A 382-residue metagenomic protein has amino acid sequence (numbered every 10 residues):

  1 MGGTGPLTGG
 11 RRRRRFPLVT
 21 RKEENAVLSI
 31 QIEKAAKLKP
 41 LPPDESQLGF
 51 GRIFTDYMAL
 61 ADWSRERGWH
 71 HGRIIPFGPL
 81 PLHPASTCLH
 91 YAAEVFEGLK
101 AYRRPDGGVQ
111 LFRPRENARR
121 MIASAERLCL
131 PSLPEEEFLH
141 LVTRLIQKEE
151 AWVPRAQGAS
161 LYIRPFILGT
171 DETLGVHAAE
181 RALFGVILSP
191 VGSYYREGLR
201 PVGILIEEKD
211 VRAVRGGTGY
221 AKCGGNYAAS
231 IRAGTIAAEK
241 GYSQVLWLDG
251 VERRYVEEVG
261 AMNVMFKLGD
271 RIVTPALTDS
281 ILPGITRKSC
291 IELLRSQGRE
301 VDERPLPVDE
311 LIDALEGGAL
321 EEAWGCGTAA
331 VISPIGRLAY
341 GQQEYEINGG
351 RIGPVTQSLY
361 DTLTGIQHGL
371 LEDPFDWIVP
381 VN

Functional and structural regions predicted by a protein language model:
T4-G5: N-terminal start and proteolytic maturation junction detector
T8-A26: Short, Lys/Arg-enriched N-terminal segments with co-localized hydrophobic residues within the first ~10-30 amino acids
R21-K22, A26-L145, F166, T173-N382: Helix-start/capping segments and mature chain N-termini
A151-A156, V176-A178: Short, charge-rich binding segments
P154-G158, E197-L199: Short helix-terminating capping/connector loops at secondary-structure junctions
A156-R164, L168: Extended, Lys/Arg-enriched charged tracts that mediate electrostatic binding to polyanionic substrates
